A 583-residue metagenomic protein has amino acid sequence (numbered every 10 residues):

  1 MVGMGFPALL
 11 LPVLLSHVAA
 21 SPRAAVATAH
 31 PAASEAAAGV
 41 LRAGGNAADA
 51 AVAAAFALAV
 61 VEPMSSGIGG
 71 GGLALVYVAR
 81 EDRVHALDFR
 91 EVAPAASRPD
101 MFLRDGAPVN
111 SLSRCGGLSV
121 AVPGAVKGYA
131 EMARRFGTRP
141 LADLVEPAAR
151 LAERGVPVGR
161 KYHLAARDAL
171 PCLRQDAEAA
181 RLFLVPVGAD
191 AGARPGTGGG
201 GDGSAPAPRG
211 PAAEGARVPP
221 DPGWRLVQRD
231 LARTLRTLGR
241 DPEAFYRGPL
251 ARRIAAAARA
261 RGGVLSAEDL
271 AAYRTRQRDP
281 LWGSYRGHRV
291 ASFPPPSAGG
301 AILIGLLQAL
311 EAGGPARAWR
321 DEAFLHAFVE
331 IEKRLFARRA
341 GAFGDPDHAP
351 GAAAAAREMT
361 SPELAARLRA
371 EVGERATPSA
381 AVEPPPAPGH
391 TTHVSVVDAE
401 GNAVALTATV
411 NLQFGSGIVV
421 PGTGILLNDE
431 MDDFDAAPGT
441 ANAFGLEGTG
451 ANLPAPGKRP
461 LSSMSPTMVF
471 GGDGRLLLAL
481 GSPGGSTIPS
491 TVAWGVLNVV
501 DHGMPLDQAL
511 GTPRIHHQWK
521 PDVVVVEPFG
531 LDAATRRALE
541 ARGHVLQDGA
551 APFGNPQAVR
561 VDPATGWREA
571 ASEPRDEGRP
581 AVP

Functional and structural regions predicted by a protein language model:
G5-S16: Bacterial N-terminal signal peptides
H17-E35, G39, A47-R240, F245-R247 (+3 more regions): Noncatalytic scaffold domains of N-terminal-nucleophile
V60-G67, G71-A86, L103, V264-S266 (+3 more regions): Active-site rim segments in enzyme catalytic domains, especially the processed small/beta chain of N-terminal
V187, R209, G314-V410, G422-T423 (+3 more regions): Internal maturation/activation junctions in enzymes
Q277, P388-T391, Q413, S462-M464 (+1 more regions): Short, small/polar residue-rich loop motifs at catalytic or cofactor-binding pockets
A291-G300, T391, S395, T407-I418 (+1 more regions): Glycine-rich phosphate/pyrophosphate-binding beta-alpha loops
D345, K458-R459, V492, D501-A551: Extended C-terminal subregions enriched in glycine
